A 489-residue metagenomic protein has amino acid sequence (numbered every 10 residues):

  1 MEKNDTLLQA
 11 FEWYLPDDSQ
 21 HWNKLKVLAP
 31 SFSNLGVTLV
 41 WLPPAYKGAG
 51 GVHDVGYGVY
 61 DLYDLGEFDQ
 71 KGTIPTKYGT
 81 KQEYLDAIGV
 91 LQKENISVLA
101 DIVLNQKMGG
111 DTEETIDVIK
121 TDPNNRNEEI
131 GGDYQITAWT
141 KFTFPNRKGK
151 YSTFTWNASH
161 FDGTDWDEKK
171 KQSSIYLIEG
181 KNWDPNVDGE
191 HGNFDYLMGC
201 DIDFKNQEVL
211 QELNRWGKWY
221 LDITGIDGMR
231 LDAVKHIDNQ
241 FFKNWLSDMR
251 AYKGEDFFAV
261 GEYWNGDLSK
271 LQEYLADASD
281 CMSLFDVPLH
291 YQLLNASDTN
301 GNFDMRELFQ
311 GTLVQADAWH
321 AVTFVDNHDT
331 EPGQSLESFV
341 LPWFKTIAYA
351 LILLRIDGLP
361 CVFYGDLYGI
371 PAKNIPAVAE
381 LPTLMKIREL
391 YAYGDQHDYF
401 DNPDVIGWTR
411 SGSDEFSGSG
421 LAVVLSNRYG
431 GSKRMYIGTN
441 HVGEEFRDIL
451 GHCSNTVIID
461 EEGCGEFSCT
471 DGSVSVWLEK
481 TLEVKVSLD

Functional and structural regions predicted by a protein language model:
M1-S19, Y196-I202: Boundary/entry segment of secreted carbohydrate-active catalytic domains
E2-T6, V27-N34, P44-Y46, G51-Y63 (+7 more regions): Active-site-proximal helices and loops of the catalytic beta/alpha 8
P16-K26, Y78, Q82, Q207 (+4 more regions): Soluble non-cytosolic domains of exported or imported proteins
D18, G72-T76, E337-V340, K373: Short, flexible/disordered intra-domain loops and linkers
D61-V90: Aromatic/His-enriched, Gly/Pro-containing loop or helix-boundary segments that lie immediately adjacent to catalytic
S152-E208, D222: Long, low-complexity, polar/charged, intrinsically disordered or flexibly structured peripheral segments
